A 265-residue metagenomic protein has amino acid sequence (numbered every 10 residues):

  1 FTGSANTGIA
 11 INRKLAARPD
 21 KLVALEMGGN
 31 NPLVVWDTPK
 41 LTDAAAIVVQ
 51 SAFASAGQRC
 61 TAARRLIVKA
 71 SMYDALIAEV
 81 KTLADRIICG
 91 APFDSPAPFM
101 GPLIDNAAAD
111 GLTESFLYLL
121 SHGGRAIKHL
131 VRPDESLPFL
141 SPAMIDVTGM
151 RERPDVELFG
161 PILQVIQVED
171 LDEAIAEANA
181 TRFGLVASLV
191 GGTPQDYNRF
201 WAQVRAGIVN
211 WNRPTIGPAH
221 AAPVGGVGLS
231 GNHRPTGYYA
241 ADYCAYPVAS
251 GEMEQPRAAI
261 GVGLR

Functional and structural regions predicted by a protein language model:
F1-T2: Periplasmic-binding protein-like
A5-G149, W211, A259-I260: ALDH superfamily catalytic-core signature
V34, L117, R132, F139-R265: Conserved C-terminal structural/oligomerization subdomain of aldehyde/semialdehyde dehydrogenase
